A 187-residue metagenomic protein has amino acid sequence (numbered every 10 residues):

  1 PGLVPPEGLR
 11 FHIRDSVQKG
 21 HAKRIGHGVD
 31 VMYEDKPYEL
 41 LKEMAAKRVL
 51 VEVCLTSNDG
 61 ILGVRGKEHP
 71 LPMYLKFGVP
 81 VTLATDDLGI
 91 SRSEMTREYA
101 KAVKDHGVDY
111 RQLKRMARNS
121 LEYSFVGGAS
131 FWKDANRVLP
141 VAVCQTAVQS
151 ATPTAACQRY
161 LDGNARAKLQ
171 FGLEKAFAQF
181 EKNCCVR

Functional and structural regions predicted by a protein language model:
P1-G2, G28-D30, C54-G60, L88-I90: Active-site beta-loop-alpha junctions enriched in small/polar residues
P1-V4, V79-T96: Short acidic/histidine-rich active-site segments
V4-K23, Y33-V49, R65-P80, V108-Q112: Histidine/acidic residue-rich metal-binding segments in metalloenzymes
V17, A22, V103-K104, L139-C144: Short, electropositive alpha-helical surface patch
I25, V51, D86, G127: Conserved, mostly hydrophobic/aromatic
L55-G60, T82-A84, E98-D105: Short beta-alpha connecting loops at secondary-structure transitions that line or flank enzyme active sites
I61, S91-E94, S124-F125: Short active-site-adjacent structural elements
T96-R97, G107-R187: Mid-to-C-terminal alpha-helical segments outside catalytic/metal-binding sites
